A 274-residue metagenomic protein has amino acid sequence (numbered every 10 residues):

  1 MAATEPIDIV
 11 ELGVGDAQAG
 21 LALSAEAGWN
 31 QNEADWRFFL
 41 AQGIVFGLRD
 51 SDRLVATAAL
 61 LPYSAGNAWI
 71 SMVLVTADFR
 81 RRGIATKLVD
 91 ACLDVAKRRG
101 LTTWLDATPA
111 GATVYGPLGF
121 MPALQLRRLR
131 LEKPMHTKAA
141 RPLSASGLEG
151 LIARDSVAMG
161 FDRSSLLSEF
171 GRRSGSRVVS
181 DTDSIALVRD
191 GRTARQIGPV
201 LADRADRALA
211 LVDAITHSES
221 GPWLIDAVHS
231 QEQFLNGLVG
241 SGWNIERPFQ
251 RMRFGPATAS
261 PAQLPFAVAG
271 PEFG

Functional and structural regions predicted by a protein language model:
P6-A19, A139-G150: A short beta-loop-alpha structural element at the N-terminal edge of CoA-dependent acyl/N-acetyltransferase catalytic
V14-A17, L21-T76, D162-T182, A186-L201: A conserved beta-strand-loop-helix scaffold within acyl/acetyltransferase catalytic domains
V75, R81-D94, A205-H217: Conserved acetyl-CoA-binding loop-helix of GNAT-fold acetyltransferases
A96-T108, E219-H229: Conserved GNAT acetyl-CoA-binding A-motif
A107, T113, L118-T137, L201 (+1 more regions): Active-site/acyl-donor-binding loops of N-acyltransferases
L118-Q196: Amide-forming acyltransferase catalytic core, primarily the GNAT-like/NAT-type and related acyltransferase folds
G175, A186-S218, P222-A227: Flexible loop/N-cap segments at domain edges
